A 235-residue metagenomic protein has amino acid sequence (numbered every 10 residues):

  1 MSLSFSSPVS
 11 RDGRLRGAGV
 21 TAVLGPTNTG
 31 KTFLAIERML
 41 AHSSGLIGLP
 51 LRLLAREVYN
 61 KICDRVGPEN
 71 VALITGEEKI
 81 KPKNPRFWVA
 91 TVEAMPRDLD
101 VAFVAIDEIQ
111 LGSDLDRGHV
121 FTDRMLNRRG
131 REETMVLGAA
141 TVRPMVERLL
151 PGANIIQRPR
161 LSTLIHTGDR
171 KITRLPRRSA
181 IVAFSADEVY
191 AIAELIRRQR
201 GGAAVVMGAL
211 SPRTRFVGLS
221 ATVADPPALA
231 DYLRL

Functional and structural regions predicted by a protein language model:
S2-R14, F33-I36, T167-G168: Pre-Walker A adenine-sensing motif
R11, L15-V23, H42-S44, E132 (+2 more regions): Pre-Walker A (Motif I) flank of P-loop NTPase domains
L15-L34, L149: Walker A/P-loop
L34, R38-M39, V120, L126 (+2 more regions): Conserved interdomain hinge at the start of the Helicase C-terminal
S43-A55, M135-L137, R143, L175-V205 (+2 more regions): Conserved strand-helix element at the start of the C-terminal RecA-like helicase core
C63-V101: Inter-Walker segment of RecA-like/P-loop motor cores
T91-V92, D107-I109: Walker B catalytic acidic pair
L111-R170, A204-L235: Post-DEXD/H (motif II) to motif III coupling segment of the RecA-like Helicase ATP-binding lobe
